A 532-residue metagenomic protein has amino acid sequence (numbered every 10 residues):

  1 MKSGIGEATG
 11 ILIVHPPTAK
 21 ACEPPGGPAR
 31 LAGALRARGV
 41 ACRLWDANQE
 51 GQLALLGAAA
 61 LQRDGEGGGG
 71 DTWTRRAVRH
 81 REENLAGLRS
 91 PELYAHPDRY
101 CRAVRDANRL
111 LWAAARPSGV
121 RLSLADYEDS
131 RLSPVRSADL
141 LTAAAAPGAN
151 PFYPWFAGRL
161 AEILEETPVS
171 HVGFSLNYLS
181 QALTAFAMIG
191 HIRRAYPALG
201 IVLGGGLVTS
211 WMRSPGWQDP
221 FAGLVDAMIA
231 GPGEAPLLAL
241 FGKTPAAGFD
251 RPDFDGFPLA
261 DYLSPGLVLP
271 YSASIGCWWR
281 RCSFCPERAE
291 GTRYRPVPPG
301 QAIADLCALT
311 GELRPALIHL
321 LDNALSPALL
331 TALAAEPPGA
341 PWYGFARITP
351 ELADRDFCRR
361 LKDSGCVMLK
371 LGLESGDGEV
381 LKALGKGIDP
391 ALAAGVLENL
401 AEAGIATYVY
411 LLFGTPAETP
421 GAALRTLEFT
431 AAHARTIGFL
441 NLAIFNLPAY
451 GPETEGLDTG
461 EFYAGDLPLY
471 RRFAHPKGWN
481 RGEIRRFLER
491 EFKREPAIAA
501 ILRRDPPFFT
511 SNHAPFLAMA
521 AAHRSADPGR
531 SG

Functional and structural regions predicted by a protein language model:
G10, T18-A58, Q62, E128-D250 (+1 more regions): Glycine-rich beta-alpha loop elements in corrinoid/cobalamin-binding modules across cobalamin-dependent enzymes
L12-T18, A198, S210, I303-T407 (+2 more regions): Conserved SAM/AdoMet-binding glycine-rich loop
V14, T18, C22, R30 (+3 more regions): C-terminal accessory regions of radical SAM enzymes
L35, C277, A302, L320 (+2 more regions): Conserved, mostly hydrophobic/aromatic
E50-G57, R63-V169, P215-A222, E287-P341 (+3 more regions): Conserved Radical SAM active-site core
L141, F241-P270: N-terminal [4Fe-4S]-dependent radical SAM core
L263-G300: Canonical Radical SAM [4Fe-4S] cluster-binding loop centered on the CxxxCxxC motif and its immediate flanking residues
